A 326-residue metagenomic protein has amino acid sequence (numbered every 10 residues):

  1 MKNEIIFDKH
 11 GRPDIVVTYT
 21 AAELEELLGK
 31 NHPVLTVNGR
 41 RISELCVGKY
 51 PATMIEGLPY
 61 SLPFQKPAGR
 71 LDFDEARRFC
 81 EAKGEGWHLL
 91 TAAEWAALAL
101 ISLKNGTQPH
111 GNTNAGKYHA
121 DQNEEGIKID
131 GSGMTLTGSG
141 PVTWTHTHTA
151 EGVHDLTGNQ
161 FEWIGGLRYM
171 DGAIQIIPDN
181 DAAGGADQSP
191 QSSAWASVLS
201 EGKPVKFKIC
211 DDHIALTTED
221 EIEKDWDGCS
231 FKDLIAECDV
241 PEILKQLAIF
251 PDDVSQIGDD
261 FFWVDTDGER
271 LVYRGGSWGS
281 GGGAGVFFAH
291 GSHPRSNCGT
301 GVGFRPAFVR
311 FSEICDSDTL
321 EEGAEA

Functional and structural regions predicted by a protein language model:
K2, I6-F7, L103: Short, surface-exposed basic-aromatic patches at helix termini and helix-loop junctions that form
N3, H10, H110-G111: Peripheral, non-catalytic segments flanking oxidoreductase cores
I6-G86, D171-T217, R270, G303-P306: Extracellular adhesion/carbohydrate-recognition regions
H32-L156, G185-A186: Short aromatic-cysteine micro-motif
I55-E56, A96-A99, E162, M170-A173 (+1 more regions): Short catalytic/ligand-binding loop motif for oxyanion handling, primarily in non-cytosolic enzymes, centered on
L103-Q108, R168, P178-D179: Short secondary-structure boundary/capping segments
N114, A173-I174, E322: Sparse recognition of residues in long alpha-helices and their boundaries
I129-M134, S139, T147-A150, L156 (+2 more regions): C-terminal, surface-exposed recognition/capping segments
